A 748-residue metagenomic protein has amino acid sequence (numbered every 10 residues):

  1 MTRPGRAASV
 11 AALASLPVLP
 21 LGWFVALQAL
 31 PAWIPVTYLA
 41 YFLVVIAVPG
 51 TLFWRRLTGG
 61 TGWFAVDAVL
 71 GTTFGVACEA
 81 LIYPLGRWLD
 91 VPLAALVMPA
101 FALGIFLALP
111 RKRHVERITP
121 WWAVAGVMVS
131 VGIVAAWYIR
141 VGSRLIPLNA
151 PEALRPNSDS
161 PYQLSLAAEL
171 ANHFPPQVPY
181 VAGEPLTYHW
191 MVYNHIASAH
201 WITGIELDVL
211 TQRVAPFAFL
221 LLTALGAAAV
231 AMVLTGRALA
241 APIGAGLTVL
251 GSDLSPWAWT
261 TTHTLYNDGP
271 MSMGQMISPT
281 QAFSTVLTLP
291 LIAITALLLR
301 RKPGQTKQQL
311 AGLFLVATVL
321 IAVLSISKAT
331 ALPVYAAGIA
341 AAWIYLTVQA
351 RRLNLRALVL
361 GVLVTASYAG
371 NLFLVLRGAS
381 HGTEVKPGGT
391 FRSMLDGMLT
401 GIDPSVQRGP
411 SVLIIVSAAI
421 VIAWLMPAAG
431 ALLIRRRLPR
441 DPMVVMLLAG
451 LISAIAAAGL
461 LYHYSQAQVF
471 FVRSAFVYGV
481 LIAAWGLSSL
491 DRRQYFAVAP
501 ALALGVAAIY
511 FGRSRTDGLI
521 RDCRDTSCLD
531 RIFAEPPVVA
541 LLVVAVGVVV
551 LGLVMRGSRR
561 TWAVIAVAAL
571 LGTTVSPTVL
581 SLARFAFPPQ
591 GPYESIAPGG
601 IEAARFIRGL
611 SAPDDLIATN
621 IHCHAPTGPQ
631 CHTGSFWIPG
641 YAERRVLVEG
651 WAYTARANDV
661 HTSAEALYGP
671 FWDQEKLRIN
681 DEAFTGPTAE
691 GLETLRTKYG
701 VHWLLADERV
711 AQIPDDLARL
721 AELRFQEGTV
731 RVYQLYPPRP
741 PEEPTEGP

Functional and structural regions predicted by a protein language model:
M1-W121, A501-L502, E746: Membrane-embedded, hydrophobic transmembrane alpha-helices
L27-W33, V348, R352-P439, V445 (+2 more regions): Transmembrane catalytic cores of multi-pass membrane glycosyltransferases and polysaccharide-assembly enzymes
F42, F217-L220, P279, P333-V334 (+2 more regions): Hydrophobic/aromatic-rich transmembrane helices and adjacent perimembrane loops
V44, R521-V544, G552-P748: Extracytoplasmic
G132-A282, V286-L287, R584-S595, H622-H624 (+1 more regions): Active-site lumenal/periplasmic loops and adjacent helix-entry segments of GT-C-fold, multi-pass membrane
I294-R300, I339, W343, S417-V444 (+2 more regions): Hydrophobic, aromatic-rich transmembrane alpha-helices and their immediate juxtamembrane boundary segments
R300-A311, Q349-V359, A428-G450, R493-V498 (+1 more regions): Membrane-interface helix-loop-helix junctions at transmembrane boundaries of multi-pass membrane enzymes, predominantly
L313-A329: Membrane-interface alpha helices of multi-pass inner-membrane proteins
